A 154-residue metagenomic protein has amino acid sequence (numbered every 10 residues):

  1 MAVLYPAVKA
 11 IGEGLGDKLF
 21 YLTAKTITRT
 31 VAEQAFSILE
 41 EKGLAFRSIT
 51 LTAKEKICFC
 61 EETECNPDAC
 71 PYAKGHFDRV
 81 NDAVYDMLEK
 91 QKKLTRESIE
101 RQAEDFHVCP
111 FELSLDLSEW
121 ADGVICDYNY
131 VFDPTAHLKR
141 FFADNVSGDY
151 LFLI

Functional and structural regions predicted by a protein language model:
M1-P6: Walker A/P-loop
V8-G12: Short glycine/serine- and small hydrophobic-enriched flexible loop segments
L15-V124, Y128-F132: A substrate-engagement module of RecA-like helicase motors
Y130, V146-I154: SF2 helicase catalytic motif II
H137-S147: Short, conserved "post-DEAD/DEAH" coupling segment immediately C-terminal to helicase motif II within the SF2/RecA-like
